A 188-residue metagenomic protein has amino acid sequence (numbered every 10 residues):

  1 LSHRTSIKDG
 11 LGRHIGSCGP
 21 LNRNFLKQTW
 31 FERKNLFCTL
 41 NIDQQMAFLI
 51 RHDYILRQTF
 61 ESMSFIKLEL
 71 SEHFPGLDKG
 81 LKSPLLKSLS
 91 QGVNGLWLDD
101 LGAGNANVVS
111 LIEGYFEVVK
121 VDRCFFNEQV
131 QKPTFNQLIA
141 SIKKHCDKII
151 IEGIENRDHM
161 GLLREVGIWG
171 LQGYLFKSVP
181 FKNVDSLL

Functional and structural regions predicted by a protein language model:
L1-I7: A short, well-structured catalytic beta-strand-centered motif of the EAL phosphodiesterase domain for c-di-GMP
D9-H14, Q131-P133: Short, flexible/disordered intra-domain loops and linkers
G12-P84, N94: Catalytic core of bacterial c-di-GMP phosphodiesterases, primarily the EAL and HD-GYP domains, capturing alpha-helical
F25, H52-T59, L81-L89, N107 (+2 more regions): A general structural detector for well-ordered alpha-helical segments in enzyme core domains, enriched
E69-G76, G95, D99-L188: EAL-family c-di-GMP phosphodiesterase catalytic domain
L89-S90, I112: Short hydrophobic "helix-edge" motifs at membrane interfaces and signal-peptide entry regions
